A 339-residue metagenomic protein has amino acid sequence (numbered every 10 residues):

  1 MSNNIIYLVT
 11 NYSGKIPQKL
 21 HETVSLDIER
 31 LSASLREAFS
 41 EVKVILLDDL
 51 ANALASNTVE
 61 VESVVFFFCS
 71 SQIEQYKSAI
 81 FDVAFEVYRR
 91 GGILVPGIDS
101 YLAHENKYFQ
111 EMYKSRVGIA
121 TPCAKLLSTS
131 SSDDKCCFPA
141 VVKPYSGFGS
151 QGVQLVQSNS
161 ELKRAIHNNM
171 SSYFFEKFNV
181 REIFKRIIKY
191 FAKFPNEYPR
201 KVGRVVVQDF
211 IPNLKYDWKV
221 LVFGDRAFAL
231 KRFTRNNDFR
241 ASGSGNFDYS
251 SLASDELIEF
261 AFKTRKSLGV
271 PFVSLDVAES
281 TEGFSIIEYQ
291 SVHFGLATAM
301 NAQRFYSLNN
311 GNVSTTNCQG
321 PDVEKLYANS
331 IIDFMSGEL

Functional and structural regions predicted by a protein language model:
S2-L8: Extreme N-terminal starter segment of soluble prokaryotic enzymes
S13-K15, L20-S132: Conserved N-proximal alpha/beta basic substrate-recognition cap immediately N-terminal to, or forming the N-lobe
E62-F66, A140-K143, L221-V222, G283-M300: A short beta-strand motif that forms the metal-chelation/ATP-contact edge of phosphoryl-transfer active sites
E111-E161: Hydrophobic alpha-helical segments and helix pairs
A140, V206, F228-A229, V273 (+1 more regions): Protein kinase-like catalytic core scaffold
Q157-F260: Phosphate-binding site of ATP-dependent enzymes
D248-L252, E279-L339: C-terminal active-site "lid" helix and adjoining low-complexity regulatory extension at the edge of ATP-using catalytic
V270-E282: A short glycine-rich, hydrophobically flanked beta-strand micro-motif that places a catalytic Asp/Glu for divalent metal
